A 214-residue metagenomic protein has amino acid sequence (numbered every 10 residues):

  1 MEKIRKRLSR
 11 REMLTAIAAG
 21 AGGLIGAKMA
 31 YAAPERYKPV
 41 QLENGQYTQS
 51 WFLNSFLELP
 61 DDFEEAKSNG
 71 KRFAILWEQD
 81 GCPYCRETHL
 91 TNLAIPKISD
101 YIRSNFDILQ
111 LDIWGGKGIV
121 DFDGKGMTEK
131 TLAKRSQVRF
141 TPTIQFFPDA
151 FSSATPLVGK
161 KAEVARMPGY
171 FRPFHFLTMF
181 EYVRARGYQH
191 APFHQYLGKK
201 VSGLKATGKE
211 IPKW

Functional and structural regions predicted by a protein language model:
M1-L8, A16-G23: N-terminal secretory signal peptides
A33-F52, K205: N-proximal helix/coil linker or "cap" segments that precede and/or mark the start of modular domains
S55-K71: A short beta-strand-turn-helix
N69-C82: Short active-site neighborhood of thiol/selenol oxidoreductases, capturing the structured segment around
R86-Y101: Typically the conserved alpha-helix immediately C-terminal to a functionally engaged Cys/Sec in thioredoxin-like
S99-M127: Thiol-based oxidoreductase modules, predominantly thioredoxin-like and allied folds used for disulfide exchange
E129-F147: Structural micro-motif
R139-F140, F147-Y188: Non-catalytic, surface beta->alpha helical segment in thiol-disulfide oxidoreductase systems
